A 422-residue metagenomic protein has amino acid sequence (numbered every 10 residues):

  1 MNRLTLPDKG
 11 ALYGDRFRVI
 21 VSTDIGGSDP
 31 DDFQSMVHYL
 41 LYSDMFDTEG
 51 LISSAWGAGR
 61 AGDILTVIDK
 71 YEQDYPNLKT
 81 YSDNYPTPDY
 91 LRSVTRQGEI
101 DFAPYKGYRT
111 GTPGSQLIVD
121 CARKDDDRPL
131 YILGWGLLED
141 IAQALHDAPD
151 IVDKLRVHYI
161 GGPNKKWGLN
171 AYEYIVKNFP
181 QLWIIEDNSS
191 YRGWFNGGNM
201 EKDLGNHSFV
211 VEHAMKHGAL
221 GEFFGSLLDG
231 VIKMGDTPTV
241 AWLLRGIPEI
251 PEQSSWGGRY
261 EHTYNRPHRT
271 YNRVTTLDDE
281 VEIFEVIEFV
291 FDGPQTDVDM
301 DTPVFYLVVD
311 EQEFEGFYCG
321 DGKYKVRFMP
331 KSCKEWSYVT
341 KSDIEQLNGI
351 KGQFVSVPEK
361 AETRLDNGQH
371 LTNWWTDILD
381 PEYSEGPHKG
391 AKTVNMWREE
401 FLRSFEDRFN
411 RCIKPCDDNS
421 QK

Functional and structural regions predicted by a protein language model:
N2-K422: N-terminal acidic, glycine/proline-rich low-complexity segments
